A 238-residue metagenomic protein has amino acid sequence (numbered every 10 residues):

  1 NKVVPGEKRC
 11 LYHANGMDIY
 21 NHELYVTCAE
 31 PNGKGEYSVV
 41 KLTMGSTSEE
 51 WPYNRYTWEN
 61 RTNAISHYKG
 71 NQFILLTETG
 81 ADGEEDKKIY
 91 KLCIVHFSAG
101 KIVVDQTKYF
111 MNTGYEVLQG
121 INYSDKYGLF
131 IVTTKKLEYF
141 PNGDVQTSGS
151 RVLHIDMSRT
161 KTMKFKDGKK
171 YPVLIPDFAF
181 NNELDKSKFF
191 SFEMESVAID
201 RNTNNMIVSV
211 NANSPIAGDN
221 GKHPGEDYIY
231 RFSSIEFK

Functional and structural regions predicted by a protein language model:
N1-E30: Blade-loop segments of beta-propeller domains
N1-K8, S48-Y56, V103-M111, V173-S187: A short beta-strand motif characteristic of beta-propeller blades
K8-G16, T57-Y68, T113-N122, F189-A198: Repeated scaffold domains used in trafficking and secretory/extracellular systems, primarily beta-propellers
N21, T27-E30, L75-T79, V132-K135 (+1 more regions): Recurrent small/Gly-Pro-centered beta-turn motifs in extracellular repeat architectures
N21-H22, G70-Q72, K126-G128, N202-N204: Short coil/turn segments that connect the beta-strands within blades of beta-propeller domains
N32-K41, A81-V95, E138-S158, S214-E236: Structural motif
T113-L174: Loop/turn-rich, solvent-exposed surfaces of beta-rich toroidal or solenoidal domains
F165-D200: Conserved blade-ending motifs and adjacent loop-strand segments that build the rim/top face of beta-propeller domains
